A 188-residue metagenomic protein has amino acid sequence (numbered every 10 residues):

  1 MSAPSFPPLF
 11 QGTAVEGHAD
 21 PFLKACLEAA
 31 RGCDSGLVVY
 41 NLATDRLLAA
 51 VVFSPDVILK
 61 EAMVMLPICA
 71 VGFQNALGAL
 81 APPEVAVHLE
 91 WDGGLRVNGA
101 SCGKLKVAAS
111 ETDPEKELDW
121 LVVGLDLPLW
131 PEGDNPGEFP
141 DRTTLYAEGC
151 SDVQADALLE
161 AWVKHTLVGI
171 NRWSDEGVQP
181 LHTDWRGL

Functional and structural regions predicted by a protein language model:
M1-S35, I58-V64, I68-P82, S101-L188: Long, positively charged amphipathic alpha-helical accessory segments at protein N-termini or as interdomain linkers
V39-S54, L59, P67: Primarily the active-site beta-strand->alpha-helix module of PP2C/PPM metal-dependent phosphatases, and frequently
Y40-A43, H88-E90, P114-E115: Short, ordered beta-strand-loop transition motifs
L48, L95, V153: A short acidic, often aromatic-flanked loop/helix-cap motif at beta-alpha or helix-coil junctions that lines enzyme
A49-V51, G93, V123-L127: A structural signal for short, well-ordered beta-strand segments
V87-G99: Catalytic palm active-site di-aspartate
